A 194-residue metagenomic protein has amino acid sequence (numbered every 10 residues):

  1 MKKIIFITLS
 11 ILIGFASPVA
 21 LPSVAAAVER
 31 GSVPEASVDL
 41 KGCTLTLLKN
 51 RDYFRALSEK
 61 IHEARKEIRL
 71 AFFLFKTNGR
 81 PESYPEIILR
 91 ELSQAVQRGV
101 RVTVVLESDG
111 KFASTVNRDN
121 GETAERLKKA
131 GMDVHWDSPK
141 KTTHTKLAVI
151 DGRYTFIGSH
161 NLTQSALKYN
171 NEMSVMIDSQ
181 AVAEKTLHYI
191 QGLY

Functional and structural regions predicted by a protein language model:
M1-I4: Positively charged n-region of N-terminal signal peptides that target proteins for export
F6-F15: Sec-dependent N-terminal signal peptides
G14-P22: C-terminal segment of classical bacterial N-terminal signal peptides
L21-E59, A64, E184: Aromatic-Pro/Gly-enriched surface loop or interdomain linker that acts as a lid/target-recognition segment
E29-E35, H144-Y194: Signature of lipid phosphatidyltransferase scaffolds
N50, F54, I61, P81-P85 (+4 more regions): Solvent-exposed, acidic/flexible segments
F54, L74-T77, S108-A113, K140-T143 (+3 more regions): Solvent-exposed loop/turn segments at secondary-structure junctions within structured extracellular/periplasmic domains
A64-K129: Primarily the HKD phosphodiesterase
